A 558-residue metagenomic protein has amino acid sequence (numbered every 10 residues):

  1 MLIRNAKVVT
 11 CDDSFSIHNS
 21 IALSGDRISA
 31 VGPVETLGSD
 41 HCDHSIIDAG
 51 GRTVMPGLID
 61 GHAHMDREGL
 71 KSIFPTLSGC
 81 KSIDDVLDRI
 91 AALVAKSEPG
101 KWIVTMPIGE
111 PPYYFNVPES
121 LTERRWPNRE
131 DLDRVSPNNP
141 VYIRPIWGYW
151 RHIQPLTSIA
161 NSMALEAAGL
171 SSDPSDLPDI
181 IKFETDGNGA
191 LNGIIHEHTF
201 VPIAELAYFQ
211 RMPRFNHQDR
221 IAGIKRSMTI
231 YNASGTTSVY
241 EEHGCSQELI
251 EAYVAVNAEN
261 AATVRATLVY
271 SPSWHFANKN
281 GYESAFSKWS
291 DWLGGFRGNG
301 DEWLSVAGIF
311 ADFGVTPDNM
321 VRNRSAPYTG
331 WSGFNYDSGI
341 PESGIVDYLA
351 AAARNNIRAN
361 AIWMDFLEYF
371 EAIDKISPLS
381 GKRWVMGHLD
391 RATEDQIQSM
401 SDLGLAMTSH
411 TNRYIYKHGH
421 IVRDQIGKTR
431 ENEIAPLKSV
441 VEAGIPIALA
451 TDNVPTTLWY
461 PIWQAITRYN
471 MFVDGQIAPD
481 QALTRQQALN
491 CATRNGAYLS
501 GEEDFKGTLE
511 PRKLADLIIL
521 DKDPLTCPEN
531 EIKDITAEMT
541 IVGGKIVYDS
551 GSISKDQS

Functional and structural regions predicted by a protein language model:
L2-R4, V9, D13-S290, G298 (+6 more regions): Divalent metal-binding segments
A22, E184, I519, I541-G543 (+1 more regions): Short, well-ordered beta-strand micro-motif
G109, C245, R413, P524 (+1 more regions): Flexible, active-site-proximal loop/turn residues at the rims of small-molecule/cofactor binding pockets and catalytic
L177-D179, W292, E433, D504: Glycine-rich, charged/polar anion/phosphate-binding loops that engage phosphate groups from diverse ligands
V256-N260, L293-E302, D374-L379, M400-G404: Acidic (Asp/Glu)-rich catalytic clusters
L349-W384, H388-D390, E394-T526, N530 (+1 more regions): His/Asp/Glu-enriched, well-ordered alpha-helical/loop segment that forms or immediately abuts the divalent-metal
D395-Q396, Y548-S550: Short acidic, Gly/Pro-enriched loop/turn segments at secondary-structure junctions
S550-S558: Extracellular/periplasmic ectodomains of large secreted or surface enzymes and adhesion receptors
